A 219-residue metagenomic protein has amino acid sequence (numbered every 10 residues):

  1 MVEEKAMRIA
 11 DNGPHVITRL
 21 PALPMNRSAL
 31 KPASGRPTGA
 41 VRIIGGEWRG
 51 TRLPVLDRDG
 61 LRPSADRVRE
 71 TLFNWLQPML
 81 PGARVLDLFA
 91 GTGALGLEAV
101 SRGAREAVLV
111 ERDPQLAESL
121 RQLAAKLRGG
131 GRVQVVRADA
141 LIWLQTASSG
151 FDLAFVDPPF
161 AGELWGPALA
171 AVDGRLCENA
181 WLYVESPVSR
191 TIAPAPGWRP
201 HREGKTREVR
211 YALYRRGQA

Functional and structural regions predicted by a protein language model:
V2-A219: Class I S-adenosyl-L-methionine-dependent methyltransferase catalytic core
